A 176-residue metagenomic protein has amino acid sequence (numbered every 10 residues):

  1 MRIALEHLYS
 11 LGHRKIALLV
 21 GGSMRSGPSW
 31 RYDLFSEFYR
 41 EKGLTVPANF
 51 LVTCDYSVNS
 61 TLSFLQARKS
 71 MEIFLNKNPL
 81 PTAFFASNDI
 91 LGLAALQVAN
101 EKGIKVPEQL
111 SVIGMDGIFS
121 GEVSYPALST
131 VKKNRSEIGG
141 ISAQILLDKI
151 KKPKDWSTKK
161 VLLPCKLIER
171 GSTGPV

Functional and structural regions predicted by a protein language model:
M1-V176: Bacterial carbohydrate/catabolite-sensing allosteric modules
